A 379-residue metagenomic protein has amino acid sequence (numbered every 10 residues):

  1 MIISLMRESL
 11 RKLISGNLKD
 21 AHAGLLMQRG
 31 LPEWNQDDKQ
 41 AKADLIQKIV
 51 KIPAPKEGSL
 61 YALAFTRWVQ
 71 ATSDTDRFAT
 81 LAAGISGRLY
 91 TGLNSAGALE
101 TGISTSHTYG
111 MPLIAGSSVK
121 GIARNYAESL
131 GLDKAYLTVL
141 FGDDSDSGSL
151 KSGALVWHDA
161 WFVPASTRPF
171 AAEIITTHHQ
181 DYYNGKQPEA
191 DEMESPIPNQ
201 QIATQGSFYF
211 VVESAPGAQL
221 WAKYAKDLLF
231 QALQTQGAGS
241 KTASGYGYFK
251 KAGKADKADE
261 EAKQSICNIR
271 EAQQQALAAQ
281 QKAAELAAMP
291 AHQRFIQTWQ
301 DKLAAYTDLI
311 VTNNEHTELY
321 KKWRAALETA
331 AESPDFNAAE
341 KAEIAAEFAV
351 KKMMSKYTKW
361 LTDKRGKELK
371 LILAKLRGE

Functional and structural regions predicted by a protein language model:
M1-E379: Small/polar/charged residue-enriched interaction surfaces, especially the RNA/DNA-contacting tracks of RNP/CRISPR
